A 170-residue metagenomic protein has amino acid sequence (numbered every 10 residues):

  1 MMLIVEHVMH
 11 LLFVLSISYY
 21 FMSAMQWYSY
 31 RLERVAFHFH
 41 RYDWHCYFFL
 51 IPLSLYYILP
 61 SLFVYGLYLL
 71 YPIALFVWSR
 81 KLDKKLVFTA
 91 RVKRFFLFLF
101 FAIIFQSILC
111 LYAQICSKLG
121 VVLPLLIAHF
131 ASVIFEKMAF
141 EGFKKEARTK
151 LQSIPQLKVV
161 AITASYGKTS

Functional and structural regions predicted by a protein language model:
M1-V5: Short, strongly hydrophobic alpha-helical membrane anchors
M9-A161: Short, basic phosphate-binding NTP loop
K158-S170: Glycine-rich phosphate-binding P-loop
